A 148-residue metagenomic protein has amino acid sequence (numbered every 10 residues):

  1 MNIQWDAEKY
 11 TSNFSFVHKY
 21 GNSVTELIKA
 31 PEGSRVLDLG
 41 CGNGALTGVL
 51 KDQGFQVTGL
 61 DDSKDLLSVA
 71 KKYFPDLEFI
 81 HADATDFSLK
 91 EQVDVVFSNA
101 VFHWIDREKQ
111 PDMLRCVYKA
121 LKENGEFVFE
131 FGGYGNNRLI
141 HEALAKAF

Functional and structural regions predicted by a protein language model:
M1-S34, A45, V49: Conserved class I S-adenosyl-L-methionine
T25, G48-K51, L114-Y118, H141 (+1 more regions): A structural alpha-helix within SAM-dependent methyltransferase catalytic domains
K29-P31, K51-D52, K71, D106 (+1 more regions): Short conserved AdoMet
L37, G42-F87: Class I SAM-dependent methyltransferase SAM/SAH-binding core
T85-V96: A short acidic, Gly/Pro-enriched loop at the edge of an enzyme's catalytic core that lines a small-molecule cofactor
V95-K109: A short SAM/SAH-binding and catalytic strip from SAM-dependent methyltransferases
P111-E126: A short glycine-rich, Lys/Arg-flanked "PGG" loop and its adjoining helix->strand segment in the class I
E126-F148: Conserved class I S-adenosyl-L-methionine
